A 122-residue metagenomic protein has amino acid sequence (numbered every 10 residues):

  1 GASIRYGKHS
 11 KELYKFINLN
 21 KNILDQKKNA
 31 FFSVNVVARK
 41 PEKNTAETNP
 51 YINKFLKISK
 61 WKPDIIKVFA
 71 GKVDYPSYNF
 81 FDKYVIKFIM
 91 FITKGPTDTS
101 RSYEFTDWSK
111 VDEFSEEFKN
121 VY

Functional and structural regions predicted by a protein language model:
R5-Y122: FMN-binding flavodoxin-like domain, especially the glycine-rich phosphate-binding loop
